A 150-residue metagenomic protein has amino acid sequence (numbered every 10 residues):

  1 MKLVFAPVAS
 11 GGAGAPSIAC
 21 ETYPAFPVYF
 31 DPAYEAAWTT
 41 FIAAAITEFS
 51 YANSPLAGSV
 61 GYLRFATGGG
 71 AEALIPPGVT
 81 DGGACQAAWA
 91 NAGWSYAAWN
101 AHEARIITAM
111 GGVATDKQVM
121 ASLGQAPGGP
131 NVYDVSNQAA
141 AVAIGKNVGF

Functional and structural regions predicted by a protein language model:
M1-F30: Substrate-binding cleft and catalytic face of glycoside hydrolase catalytic domains, especially the flexible beta-alpha
A13-P16, A52, A92-A97: General structural signal for secondary-structure boundaries
A19-R64, H102, I106-A109: An active-site-proximal structural segment forming one wall of the substrate-binding cleft that immediately precedes
A25-A33, A84-A98: Surface-exposed cleft-lining segments at the edges of enzyme active sites
N53-G70, Y96-V135, V148-F150: Aromatic-lined carbohydrate-recognition surfaces of secreted/lumenal glycan-active proteins
G61-N91: Active-site-proximal loop/short-helix segments that contain or immediately flank catalytic acid/base residue(s)
P76-P77, N131-A141: Distinct, well-ordered alpha-helical segments
